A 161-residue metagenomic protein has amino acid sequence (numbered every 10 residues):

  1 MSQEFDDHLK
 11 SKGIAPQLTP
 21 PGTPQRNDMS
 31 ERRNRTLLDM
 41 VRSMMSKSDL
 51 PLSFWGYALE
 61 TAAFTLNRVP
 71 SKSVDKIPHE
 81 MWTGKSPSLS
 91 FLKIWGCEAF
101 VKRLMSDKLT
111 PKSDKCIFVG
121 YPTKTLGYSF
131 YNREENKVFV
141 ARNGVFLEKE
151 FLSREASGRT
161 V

Functional and structural regions predicted by a protein language model:
M1-V161: Anionic group-binding determinants
